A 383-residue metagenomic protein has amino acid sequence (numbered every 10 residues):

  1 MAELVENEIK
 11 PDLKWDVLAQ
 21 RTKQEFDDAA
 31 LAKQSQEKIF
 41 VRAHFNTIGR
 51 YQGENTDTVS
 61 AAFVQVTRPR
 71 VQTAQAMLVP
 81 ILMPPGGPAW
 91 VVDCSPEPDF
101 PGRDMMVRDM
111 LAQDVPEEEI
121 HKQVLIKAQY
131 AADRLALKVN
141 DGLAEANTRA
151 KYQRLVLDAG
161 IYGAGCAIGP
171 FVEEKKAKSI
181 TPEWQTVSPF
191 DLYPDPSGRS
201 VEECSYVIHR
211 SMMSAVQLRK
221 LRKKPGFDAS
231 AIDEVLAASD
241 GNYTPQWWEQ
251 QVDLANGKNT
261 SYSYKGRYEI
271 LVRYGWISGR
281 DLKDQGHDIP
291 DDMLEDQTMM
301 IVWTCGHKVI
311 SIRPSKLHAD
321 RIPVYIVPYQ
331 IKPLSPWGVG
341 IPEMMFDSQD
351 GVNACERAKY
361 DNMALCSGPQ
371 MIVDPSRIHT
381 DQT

Functional and structural regions predicted by a protein language model:
M1-M299, C305: Extended, helix-rich architectural segments
G275-T383: Extended, charged amphipathic alpha-helical segments
